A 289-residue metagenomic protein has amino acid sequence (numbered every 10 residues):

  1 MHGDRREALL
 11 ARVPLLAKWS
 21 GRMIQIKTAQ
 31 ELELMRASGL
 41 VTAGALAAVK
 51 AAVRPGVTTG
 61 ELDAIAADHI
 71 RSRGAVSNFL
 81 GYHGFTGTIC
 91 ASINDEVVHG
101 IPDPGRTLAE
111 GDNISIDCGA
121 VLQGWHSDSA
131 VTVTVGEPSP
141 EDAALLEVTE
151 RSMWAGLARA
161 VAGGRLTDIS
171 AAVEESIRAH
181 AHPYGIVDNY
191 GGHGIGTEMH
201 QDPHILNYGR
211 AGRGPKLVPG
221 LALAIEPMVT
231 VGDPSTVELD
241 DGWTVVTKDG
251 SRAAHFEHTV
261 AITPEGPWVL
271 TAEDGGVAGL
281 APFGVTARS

Functional and structural regions predicted by a protein language model:
H2-S289: Active-site neighborhoods and metal-handling regions in enzymes and metal-associated proteins
